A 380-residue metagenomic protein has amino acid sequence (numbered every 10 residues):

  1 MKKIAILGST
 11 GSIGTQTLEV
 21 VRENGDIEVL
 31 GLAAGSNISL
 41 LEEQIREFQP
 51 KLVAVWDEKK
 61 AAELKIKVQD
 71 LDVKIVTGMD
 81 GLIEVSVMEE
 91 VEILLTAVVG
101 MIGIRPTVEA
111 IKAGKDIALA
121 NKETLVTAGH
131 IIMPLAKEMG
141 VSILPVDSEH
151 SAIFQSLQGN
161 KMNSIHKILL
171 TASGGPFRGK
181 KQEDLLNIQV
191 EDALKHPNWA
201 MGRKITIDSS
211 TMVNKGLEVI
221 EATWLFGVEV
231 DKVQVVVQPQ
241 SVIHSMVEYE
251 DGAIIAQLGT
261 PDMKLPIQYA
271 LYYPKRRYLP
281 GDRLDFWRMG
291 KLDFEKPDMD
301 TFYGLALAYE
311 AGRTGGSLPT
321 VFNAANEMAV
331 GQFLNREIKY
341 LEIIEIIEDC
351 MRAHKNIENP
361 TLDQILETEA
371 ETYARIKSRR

Functional and structural regions predicted by a protein language model:
M1-R380: Catalytic, metal-anchored helix/loop core of enzyme active sites in primary metabolism
